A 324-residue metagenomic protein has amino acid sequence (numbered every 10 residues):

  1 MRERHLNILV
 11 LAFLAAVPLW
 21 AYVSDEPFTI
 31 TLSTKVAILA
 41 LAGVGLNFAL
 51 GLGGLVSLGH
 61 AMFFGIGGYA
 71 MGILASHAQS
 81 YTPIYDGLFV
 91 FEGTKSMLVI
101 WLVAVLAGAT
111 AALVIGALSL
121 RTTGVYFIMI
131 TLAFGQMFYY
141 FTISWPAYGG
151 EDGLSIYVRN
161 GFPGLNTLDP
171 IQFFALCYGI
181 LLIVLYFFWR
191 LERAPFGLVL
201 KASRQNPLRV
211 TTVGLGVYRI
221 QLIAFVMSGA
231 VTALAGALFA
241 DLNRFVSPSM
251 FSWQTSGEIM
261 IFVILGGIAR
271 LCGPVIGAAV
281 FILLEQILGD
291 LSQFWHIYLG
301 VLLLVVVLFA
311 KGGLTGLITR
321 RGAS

Functional and structural regions predicted by a protein language model:
M1-S324: Transmembrane alpha-helices and adjacent helix-loop boundaries
